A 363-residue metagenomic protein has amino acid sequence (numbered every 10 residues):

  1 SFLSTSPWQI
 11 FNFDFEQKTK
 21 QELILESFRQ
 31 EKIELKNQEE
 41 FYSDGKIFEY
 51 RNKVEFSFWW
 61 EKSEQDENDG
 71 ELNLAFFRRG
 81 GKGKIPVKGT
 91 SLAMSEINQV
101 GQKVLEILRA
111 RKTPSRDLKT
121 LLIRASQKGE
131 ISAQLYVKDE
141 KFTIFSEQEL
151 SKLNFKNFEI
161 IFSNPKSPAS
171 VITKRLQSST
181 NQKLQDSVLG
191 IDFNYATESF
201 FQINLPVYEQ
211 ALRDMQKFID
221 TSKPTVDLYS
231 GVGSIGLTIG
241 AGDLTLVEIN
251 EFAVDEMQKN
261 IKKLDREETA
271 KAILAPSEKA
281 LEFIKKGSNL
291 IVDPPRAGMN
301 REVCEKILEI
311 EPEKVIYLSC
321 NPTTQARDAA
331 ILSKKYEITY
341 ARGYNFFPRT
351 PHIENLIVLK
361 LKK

Functional and structural regions predicted by a protein language model:
F2-D117: Extended interfacial segments that mediate partner engagement and assembly in macromolecular machines
E39-K46, T120-R124, G343-F346: Short, solvent-exposed loop/turn elements at beta->coil junctions and helix N-caps that rim active or binding pockets
F48-N52, Q127-E130, P351-H352: A short, glycine/Asx- and small/polar-enriched loop/turn that sits immediately N-terminal to a beta-strand
S57-E61, Y136-K138, L359-K362: Solvent-exposed residues in well-ordered beta-strands and their adjoining turns, especially edge/terminal strands
T90, Q134-I144: A short interface-forming secondary-structure element
S115, R124-Q127: Structural signature of eukaryotic scaffold interfaces centered on beta-propeller domains
G129-K138, D192-A196: Short, aliphatic-rich beta-strand segments
K141-K363: Rossmann-like S-adenosyl-L-methionine
